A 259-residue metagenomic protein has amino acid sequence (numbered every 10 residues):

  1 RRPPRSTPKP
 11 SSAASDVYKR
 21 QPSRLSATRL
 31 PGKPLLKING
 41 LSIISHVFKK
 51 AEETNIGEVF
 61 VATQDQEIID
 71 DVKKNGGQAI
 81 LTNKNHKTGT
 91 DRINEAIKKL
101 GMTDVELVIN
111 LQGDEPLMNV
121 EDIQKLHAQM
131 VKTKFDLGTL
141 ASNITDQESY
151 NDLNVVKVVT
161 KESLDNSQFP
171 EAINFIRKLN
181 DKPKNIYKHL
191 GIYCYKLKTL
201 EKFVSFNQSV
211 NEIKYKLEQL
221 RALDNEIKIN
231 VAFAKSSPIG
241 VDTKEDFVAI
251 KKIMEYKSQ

Functional and structural regions predicted by a protein language model:
R1-A14, Y18: Single conserved hydrophobic/aromatic residue that forms the stacking wall/gate of nucleotide- or nucleobase-binding
D16-T63: N-terminal glycine-rich phosphate-binding loop and ensuing alpha1 helix
L25, N83-G89, S236-P238: Short, acidic/turn-prone active-site loops that include or flank metal/cofactor- and phosphate-binding residues
I56, M102-V105, K132-F135, I227: Short, high-confidence coil segments that cap the C-terminus of an alpha-helix and link into the following beta-strand
F60, Q66-A128: Short phosphate-binding loop-to-helix
T63-Q64, M118, Y195, D242: A conserved hydrophobic position in a structured secondary element of the catalytic/binding core that shapes
M118-S209: Conserved core of the sugar-phosphate nucleotidyltransferase
N185-Q259: Conserved alpha/beta core of the MobA/IspD/sugar-nucleotide pyrophosphorylase nucleotidyltransferase superfamily
